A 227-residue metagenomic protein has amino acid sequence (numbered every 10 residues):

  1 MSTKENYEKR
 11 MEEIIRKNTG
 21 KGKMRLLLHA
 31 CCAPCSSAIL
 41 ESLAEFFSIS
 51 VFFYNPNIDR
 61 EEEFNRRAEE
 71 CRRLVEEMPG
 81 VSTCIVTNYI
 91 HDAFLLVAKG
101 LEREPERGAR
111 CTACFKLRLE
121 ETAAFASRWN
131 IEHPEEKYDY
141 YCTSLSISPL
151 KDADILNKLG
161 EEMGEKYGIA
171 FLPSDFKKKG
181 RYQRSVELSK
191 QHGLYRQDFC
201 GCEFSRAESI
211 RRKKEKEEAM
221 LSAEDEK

Functional and structural regions predicted by a protein language model:
M1-K227: Nucleotide-activated chemistry modules centered on ATP-dependent adenylation/adenylyltransferase
